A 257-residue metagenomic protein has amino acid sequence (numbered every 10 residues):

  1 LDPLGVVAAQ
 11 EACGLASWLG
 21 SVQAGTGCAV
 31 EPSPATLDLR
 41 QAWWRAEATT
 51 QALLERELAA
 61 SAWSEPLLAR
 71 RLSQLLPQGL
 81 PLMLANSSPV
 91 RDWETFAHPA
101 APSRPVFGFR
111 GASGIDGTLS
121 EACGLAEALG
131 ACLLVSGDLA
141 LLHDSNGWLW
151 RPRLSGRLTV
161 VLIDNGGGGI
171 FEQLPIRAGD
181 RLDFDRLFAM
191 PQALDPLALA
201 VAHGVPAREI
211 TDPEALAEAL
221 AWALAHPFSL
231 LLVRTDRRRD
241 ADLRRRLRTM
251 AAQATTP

Functional and structural regions predicted by a protein language model:
L1, A9, T26, L76 (+2 more regions): Active-site catalytic pocket residues across diverse enzymes, especially alpha/beta-hydrolases
L1-G5, R91-W93, G168-I170, R239-D240: Short, charged/polar "capping" segments at the starts of alpha-helices and the immediately preceding loops
L1-W44, R151, L174-P175: Glycine-rich, acidic loop regions that bind phosphate or pyrophosphate groups
G5-A12, S33, E55-A62, M83 (+2 more regions): Hydrophobic alpha-helical scaffolding
E11-S21, A35, L39, S64-L68 (+9 more regions): General structural feature for long, well-ordered alpha-helical segments within catalytic domains of soluble enzymes
L19-V30, S73-L76, L80, A97 (+2 more regions): Structural signal for hydrophobic packing residues in well-ordered secondary-structure cores of soluble enzyme domains
A42-L129: Active-site diphosphate/adenylate-binding microenvironment
A97-P257: Thiamine diphosphate
